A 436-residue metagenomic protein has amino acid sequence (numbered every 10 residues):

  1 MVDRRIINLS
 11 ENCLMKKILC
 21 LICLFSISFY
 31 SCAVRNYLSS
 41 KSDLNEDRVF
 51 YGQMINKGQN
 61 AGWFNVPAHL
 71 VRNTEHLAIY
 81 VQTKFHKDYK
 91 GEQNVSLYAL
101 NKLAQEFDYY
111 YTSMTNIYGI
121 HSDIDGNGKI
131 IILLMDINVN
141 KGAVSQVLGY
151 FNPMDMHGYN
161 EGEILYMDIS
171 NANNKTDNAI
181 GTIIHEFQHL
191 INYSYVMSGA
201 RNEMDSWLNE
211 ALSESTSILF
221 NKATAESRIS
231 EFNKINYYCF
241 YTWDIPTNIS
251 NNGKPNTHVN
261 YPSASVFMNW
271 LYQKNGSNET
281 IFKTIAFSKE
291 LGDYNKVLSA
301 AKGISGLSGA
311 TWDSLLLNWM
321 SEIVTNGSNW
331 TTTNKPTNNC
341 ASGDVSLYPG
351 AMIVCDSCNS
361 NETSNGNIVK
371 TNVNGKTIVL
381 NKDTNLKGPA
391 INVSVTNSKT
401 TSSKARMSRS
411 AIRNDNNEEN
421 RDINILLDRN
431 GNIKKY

Functional and structural regions predicted by a protein language model:
N12-I18: Positively charged n-region of N-terminal signal peptides that target proteins for export
I18-I27: Sec-dependent N-terminal signal peptides
F29-E46, I423-L426: Bacterial Sec-dependent N-terminal signal peptides
S39-E46, K57-E75, I132: Short, surface-exposed loop motifs enriched in S/T, G, D/E and P with embedded aromatic residues
E75-D205, L212, T216, K222-E226: Juxtacatalytic substrate-recognition/specificity segment
D177, G181-T182, S198-S265, N269-K274 (+1 more regions): Acidic/His/Gly-enriched intrinsically disordered linker/tail segments that often contain short helix/coil "MoRF-like"
L291-Y436: Beta/coil-rich, acidic/histidine-enriched accessory regions frequently appended to metallopeptidases
